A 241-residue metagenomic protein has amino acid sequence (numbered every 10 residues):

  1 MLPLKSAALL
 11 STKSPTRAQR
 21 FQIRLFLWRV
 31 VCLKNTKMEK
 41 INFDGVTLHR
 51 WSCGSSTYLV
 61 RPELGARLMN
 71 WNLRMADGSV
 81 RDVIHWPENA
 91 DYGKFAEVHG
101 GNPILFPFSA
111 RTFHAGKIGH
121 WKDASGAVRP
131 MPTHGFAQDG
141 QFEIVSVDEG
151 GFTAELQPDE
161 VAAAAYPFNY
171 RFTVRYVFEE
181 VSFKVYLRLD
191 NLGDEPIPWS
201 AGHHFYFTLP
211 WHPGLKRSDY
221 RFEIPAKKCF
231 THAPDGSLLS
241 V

Functional and structural regions predicted by a protein language model:
S6, R20: Cationic, low-complexity basic patches in intrinsically disordered or flexible, solvent-exposed regions
K37-Y186, L192-I197, F205-V241: Surface-exposed acidic/polar loop and edge beta-strand patches at domain peripheries
